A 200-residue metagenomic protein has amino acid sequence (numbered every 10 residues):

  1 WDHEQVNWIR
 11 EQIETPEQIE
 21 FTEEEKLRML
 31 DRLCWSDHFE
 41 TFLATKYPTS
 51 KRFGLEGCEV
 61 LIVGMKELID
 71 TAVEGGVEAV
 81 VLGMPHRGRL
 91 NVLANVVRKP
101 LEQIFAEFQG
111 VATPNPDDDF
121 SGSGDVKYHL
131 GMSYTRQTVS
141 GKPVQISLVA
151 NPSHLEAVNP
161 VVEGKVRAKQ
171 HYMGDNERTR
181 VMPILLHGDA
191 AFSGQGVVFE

Functional and structural regions predicted by a protein language model:
W1-I184, A190-E200: Conserved internal helical-beta-strand scaffold that buttresses enzyme catalytic cores
